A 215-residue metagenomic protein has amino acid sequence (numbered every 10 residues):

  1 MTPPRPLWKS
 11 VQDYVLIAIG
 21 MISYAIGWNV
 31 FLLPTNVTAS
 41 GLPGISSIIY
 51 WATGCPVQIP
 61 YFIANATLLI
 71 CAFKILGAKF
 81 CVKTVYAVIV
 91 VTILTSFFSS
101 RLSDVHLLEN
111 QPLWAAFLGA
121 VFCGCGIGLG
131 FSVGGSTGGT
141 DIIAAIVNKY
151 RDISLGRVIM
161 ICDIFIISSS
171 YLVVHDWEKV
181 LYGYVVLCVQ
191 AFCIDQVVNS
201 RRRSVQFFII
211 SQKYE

Functional and structural regions predicted by a protein language model:
T2-Y214: Core subunits and conserved enzymes of cellular information-processing and envelope-translocation systems across
